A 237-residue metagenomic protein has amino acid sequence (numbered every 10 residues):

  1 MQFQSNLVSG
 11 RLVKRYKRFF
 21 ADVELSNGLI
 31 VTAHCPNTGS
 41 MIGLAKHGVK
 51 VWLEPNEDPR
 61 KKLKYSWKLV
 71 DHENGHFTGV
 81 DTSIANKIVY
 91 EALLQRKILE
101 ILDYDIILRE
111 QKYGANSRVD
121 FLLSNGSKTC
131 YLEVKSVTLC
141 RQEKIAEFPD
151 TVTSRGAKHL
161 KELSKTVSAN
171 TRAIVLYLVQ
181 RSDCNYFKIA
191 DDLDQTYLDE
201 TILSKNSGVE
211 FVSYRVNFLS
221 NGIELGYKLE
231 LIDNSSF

Functional and structural regions predicted by a protein language model:
G10, V119-D150, L163: Conserved catalytic cores of phosphodiester-cleaving nucleases, focusing on short active-site segments
K17-D22: Short aromatic-glycine-enriched beta-strand elements
G39-W52: Short nucleic-acid-contacting surface segments enriched for D/E, G, S/T with interspersed K/R
I42, G75-L108: Acidic-basic catalytic patches of nuclease active cores, encompassing PD-(D/E)XK and other metal-cofactor nuclease
V49-D58, R215-V216: Flexible glycine-rich surface loops and low-complexity tracts that mediate binding to linear polymers
D58-H76: OB-fold/S1-family single-stranded nucleic acid-binding modules
K144-S154, K161-L193, R215: Nucleic-acid nuclease catalytic cores
Q180-F237: Domain-level recognition of nuclease-like catalytic cores that cleave nucleotide substrates
